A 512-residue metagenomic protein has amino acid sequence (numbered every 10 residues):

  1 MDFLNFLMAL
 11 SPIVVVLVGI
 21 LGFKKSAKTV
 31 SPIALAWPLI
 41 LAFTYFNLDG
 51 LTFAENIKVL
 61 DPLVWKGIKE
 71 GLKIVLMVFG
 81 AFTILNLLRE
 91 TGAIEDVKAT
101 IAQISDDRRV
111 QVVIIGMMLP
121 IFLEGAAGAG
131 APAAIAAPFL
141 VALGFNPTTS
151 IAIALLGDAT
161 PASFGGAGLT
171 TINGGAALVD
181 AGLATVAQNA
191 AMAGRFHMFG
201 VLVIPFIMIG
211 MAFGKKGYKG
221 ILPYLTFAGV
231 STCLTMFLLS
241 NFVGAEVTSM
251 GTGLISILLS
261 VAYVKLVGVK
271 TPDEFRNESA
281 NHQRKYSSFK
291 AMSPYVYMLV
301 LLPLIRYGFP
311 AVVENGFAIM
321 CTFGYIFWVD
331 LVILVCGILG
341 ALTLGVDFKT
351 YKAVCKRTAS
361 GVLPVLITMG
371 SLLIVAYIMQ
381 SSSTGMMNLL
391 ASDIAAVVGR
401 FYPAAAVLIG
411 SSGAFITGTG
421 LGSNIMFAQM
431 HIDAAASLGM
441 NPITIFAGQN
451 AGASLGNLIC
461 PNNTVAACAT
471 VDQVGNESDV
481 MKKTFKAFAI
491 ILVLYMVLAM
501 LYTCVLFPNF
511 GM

Functional and structural regions predicted by a protein language model:
M1-F6, K24-V30, L60-L72, A187-R195 (+6 more regions): Interfacial loop-to-helix junctions that mark the boundaries of transmembrane helices in multi-pass membrane
M8-L17, K25-N47, V75-A81, L225-G229 (+4 more regions): Hydrophobic mid-bilayer segments of alpha-helices in multi-pass membrane transport proteins, especially secondary
K24, S163-N277, A451-M512: Juxtamembrane and boundary regions of transmembrane helices in multi-pass small-molecule transporters and channels
K58-G92, I114-I121, S287-G308, C321-G385 (+2 more regions): Core transmembrane alpha-helical segments of multi-pass membrane transporters/permeases
K69-I74, I101-I115, L143-T149, F327-V329 (+3 more regions): Membrane-interfacial loop-to-helix junctions in multi-pass transporters
D107-P138, A142, L366-S382, V397-M430: Hydrophobic alpha-helical transmembrane segments of multi-pass integral membrane proteins, predominantly secondary
R109-I121, P147-S163, A184-P205, R400-F415 (+1 more regions): Alpha-helical transmembrane segments of multi-pass membrane proteins
A131-V141, A154-L155, G168-D180, M208 (+3 more regions): Re-entrant/interfacial helical elements at transmembrane boundaries that shape and gate the permeation pathway
